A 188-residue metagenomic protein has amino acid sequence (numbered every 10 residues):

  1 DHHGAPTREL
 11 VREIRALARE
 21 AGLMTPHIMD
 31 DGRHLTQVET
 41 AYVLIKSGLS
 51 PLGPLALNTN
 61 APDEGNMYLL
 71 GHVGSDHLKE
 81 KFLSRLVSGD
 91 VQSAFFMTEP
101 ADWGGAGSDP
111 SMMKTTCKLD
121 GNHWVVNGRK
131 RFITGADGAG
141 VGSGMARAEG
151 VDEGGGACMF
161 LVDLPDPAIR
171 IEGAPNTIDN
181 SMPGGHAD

Functional and structural regions predicted by a protein language model:
R8-Q92, G135-V141: Internal helix-loop-helix
D31, P100-D102, N122, K130-F132 (+2 more regions): Short beta-turn/strand-loop junction motif enriched in small, turn-promoting residues
S47, V73-S75, D120-N122, R147-V151 (+1 more regions): Short loop segments at secondary-structure junctions
G89-P100, G144: A short, Trp-centered hydrophobic/proline-enriched beta-strand micro-motif
S108, M112, P167-D188: Flexible, small-/acidic-enriched active-site or ligand-binding loops
T115-K118: A structural signal for short hydrophobic beta-strand segments in well-ordered beta-sheet cores
G121-V125, V141, G184-H186: A generic structural signal for beta-strand entry/edge sites
N127-E172: A short core secondary-structure module
